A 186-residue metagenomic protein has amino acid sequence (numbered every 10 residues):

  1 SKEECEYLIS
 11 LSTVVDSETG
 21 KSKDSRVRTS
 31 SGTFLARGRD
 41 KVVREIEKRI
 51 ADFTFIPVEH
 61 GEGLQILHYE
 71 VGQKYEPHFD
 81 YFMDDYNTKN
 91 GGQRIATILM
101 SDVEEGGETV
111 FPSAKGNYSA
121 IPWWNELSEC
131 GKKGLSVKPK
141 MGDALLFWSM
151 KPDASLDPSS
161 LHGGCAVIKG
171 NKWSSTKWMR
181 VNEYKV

Functional and structural regions predicted by a protein language model:
S1-V186: Fe(II)/2-oxoglutarate oxygenase catalytic core
